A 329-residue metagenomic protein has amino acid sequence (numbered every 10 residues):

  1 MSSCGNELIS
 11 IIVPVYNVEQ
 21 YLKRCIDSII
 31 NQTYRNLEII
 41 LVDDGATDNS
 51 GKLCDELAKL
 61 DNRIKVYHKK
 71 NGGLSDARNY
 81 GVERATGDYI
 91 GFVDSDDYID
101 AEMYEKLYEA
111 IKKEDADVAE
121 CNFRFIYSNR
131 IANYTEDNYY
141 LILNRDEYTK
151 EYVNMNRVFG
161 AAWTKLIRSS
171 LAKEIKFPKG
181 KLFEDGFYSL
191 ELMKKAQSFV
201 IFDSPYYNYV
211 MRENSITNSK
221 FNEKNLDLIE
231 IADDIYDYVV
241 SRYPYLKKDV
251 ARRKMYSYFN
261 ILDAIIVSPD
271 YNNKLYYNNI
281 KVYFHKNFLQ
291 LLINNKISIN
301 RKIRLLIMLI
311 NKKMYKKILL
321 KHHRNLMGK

Functional and structural regions predicted by a protein language model:
M1-I30: N-proximal low-complexity "stem/linker" segments adjacent to membrane-targeting elements
K23, L37, D48-L57, Y98 (+1 more regions): Acidic helix N-cap motif at the loop->helix transition within catalytic regions of sugar-transfer enzymes
S28, R35, D43-L53, K70: A conserved acidic beta->alpha catalytic loop
K69-A85: Glycine-rich, basic loop-to-helix element that forms the pyrophosphate-binding segment of sugar-nucleotide handling
L74, S95-V200, V210-E223: Donor-binding/catalytic cores of nucleotide-activated saccharide and glycerol-phosphate transferases/polymerases
I90: Short aromatic/hydrophobic "clamp" motif used to bind/position activated sugar donors
Y206-R212, N218-L246, N260-L289: Catalytic core of nucleotide-sugar-dependent glycosyltransferases
P269-K329: Membrane-interface aromatic/basic loop that binds lipid-linked glycans or pyrophosphate carriers, typified by
